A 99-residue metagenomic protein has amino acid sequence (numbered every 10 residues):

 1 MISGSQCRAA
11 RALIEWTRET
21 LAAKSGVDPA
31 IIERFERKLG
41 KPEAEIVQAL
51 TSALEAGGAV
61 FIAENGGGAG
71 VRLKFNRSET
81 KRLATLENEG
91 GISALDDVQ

Functional and structural regions predicted by a protein language model:
M1-I2: A detector for short, charged/polar N-terminal pre-domain segments
S5-T20, T80-K81: Short basic helix-loop element that most often maps to the first helix and adjoining turn of HTH DNA-binding modules
E15-E33: Short alpha-helical DNA-recognition segment
G26, E45-I62: DNA major-groove recognition helix of helix-turn-helix/homeodomain DNA-binding modules
L39-E45: Short, solvent-exposed alpha-helical "recognition" segments
A59-Q99: Helix-turn-helix/homeodomain-like alpha-helical modules used for DNA recognition and transcription-factor dimerization
